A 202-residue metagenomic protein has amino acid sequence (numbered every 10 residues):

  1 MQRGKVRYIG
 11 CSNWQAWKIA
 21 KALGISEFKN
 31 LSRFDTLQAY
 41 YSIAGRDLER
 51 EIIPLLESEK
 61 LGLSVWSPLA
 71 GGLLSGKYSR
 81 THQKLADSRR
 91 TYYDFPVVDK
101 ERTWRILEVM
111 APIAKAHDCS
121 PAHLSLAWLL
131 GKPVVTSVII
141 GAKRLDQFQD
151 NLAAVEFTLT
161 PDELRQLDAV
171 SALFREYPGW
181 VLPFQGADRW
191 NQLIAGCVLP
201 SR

Functional and structural regions predicted by a protein language model:
M1-D47, E51: Glycine/proline-rich, positively charged, aromatic-decorated active-site loop/lid region on the catalytic face
I9, L37, L56, L63-W66 (+4 more regions): Conserved, mostly hydrophobic/aromatic
Q15, Y41-G45, S67-L74, W128 (+1 more regions): Glycine-rich beta-alpha junction loops
I19-A22, L56, F148-N151: Hydrophobic packing residues within well-ordered alpha-helices of enzyme cores
I25-F34, E57-S64, V134-T136: Glycine-enriched alpha-helix->loop->beta-strand junction motifs that scaffold or abut catalytic
L48-L85, S120: Aromatic-lined glycan-binding groove of carbohydrate-active enzymes
S58, L85-A116, G131-V135, Q149-R202: Terminal-tail/helix-coil boundary detector
T136-Q147: Glycine-rich phosphate-binding active-site loops on the catalytic face of alpha/beta enzymes
